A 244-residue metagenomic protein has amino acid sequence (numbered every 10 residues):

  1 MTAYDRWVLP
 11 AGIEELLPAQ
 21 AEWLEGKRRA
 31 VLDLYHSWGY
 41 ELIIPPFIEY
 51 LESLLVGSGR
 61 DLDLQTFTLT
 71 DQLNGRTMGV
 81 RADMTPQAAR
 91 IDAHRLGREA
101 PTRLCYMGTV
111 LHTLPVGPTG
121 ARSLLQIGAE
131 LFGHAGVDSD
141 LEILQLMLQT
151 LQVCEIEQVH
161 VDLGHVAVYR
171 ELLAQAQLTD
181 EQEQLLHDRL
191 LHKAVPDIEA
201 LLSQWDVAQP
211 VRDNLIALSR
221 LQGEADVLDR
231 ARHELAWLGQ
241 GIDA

Functional and structural regions predicted by a protein language model:
M1-V8, L173, L178, L185: Charged, compositionally biased N-terminal leader segments and the immediate start of the first structured element
T2, I13, Q20-W38, E49-E52 (+4 more regions): Positively charged, Gly/Ser-enriched RNA/tRNA-binding surfaces
W7-L17: Generic N-terminal amphipathic, Lys/Arg-enriched alpha-helix
P46-M78, G120, L124: Polyanion/phosphate-binding surface patch
L64-L73, Q177-S203, V207-A208: Acidic, His- and aromatic-enriched active-site or binding-groove loops in soluble protein domains that engage sugars
R76-M78, E155-H160: Short active-site oxyanion
S123-I127, L163-E171: Short, conserved phosphate-binding/catalytic loop or strand-edge motifs used in phosphoryl-/nucleotidyl-transfer
